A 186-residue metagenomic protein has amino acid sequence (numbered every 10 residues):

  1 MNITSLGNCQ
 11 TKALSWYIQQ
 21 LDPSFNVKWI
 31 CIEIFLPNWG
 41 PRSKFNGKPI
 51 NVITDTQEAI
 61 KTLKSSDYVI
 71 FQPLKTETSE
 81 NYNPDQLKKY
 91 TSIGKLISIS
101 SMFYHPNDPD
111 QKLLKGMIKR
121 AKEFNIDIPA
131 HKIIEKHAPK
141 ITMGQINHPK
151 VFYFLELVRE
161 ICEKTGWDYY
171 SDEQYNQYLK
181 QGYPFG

Functional and structural regions predicted by a protein language model:
M1-G186: Extracellular glycan-modifying ectodomains
